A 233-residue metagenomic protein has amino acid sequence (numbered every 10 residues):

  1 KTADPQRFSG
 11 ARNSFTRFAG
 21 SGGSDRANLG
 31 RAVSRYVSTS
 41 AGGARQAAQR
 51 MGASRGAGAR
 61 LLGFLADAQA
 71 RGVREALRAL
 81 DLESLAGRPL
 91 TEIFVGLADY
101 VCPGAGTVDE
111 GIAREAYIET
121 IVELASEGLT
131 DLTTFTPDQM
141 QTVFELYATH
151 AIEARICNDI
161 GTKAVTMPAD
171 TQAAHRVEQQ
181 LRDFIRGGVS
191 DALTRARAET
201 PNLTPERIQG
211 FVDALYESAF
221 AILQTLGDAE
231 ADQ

Functional and structural regions predicted by a protein language model:
K1-R78: Eukaryotic N-terminal, low-complexity and coiled-coil-prone scaffolding/targeting segments of large membrane-traffic
D4-Q6, F18, G22-D25, M140 (+5 more regions): Cystatin/cathelin-like cysteine-protease inhibitor module
A11, L29-V33, A47, L61 (+11 more regions): Generic structural signal of hydrophobic/aromatic residues within well-ordered alpha-helices of folded domains
F15, G22-D25, G43, R71 (+10 more regions): Residue-level detector of solvent-exposed, low-hydrophobicity positions
A48-A151: Long amphipathic alpha-helical segments with strong coiled-coil/leucine-zipper propensity
A116-A192: Conserved binding-pocket/active-site segment within a compact domain
N158, T162-Q233: Alpha-helical oligomerization segments
